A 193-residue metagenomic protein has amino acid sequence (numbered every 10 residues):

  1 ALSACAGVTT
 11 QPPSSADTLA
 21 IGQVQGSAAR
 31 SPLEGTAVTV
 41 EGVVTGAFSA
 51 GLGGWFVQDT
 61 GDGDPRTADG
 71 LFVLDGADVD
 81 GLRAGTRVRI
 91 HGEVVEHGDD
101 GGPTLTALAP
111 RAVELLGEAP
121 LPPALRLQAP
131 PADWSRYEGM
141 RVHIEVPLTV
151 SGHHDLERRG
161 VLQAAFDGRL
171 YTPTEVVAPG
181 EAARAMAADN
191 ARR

Functional and structural regions predicted by a protein language model:
Q11-R193: Extended non-catalytic accessory segments flanking core domains
